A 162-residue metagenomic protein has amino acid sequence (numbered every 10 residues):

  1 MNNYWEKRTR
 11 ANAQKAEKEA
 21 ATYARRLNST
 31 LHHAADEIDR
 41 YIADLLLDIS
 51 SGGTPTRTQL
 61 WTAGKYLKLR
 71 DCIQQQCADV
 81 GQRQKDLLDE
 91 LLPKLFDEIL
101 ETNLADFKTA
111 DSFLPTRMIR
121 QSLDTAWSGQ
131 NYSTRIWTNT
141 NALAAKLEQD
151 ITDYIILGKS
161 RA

Functional and structural regions predicted by a protein language model:
M1-R161: N-terminal leader/targeting and assembly helices and adjacent pre-domain segments
